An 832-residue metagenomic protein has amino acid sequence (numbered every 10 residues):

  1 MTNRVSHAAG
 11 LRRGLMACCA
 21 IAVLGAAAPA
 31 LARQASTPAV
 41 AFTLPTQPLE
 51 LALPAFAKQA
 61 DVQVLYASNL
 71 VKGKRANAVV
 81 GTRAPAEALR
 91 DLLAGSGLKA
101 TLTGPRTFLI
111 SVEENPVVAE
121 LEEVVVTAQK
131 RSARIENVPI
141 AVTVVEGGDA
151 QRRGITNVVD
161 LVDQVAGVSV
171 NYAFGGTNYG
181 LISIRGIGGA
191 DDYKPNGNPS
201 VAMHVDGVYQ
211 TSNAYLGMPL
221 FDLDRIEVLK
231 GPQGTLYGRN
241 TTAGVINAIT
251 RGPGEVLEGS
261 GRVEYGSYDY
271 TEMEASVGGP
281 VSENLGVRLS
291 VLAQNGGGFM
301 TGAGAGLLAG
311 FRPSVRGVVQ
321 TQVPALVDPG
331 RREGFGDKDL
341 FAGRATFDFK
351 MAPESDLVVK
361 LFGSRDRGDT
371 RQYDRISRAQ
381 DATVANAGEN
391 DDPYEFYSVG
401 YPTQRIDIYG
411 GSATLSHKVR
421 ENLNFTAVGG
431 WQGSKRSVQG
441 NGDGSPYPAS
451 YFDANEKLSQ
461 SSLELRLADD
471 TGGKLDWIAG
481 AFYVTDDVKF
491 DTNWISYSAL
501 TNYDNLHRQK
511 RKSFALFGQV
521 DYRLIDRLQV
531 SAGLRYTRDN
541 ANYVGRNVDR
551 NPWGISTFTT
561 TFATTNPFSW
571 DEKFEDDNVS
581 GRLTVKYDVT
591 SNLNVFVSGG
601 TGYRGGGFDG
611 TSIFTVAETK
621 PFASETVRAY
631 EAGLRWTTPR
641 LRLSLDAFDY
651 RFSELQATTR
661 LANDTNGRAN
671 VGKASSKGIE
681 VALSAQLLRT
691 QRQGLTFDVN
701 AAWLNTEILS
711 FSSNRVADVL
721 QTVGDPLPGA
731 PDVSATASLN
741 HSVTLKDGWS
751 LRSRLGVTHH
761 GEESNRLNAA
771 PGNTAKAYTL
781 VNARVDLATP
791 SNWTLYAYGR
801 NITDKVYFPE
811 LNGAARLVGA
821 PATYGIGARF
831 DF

Functional and structural regions predicted by a protein language model:
F108-E113, V158-L161, L181-S183, H204 (+4 more regions): N-terminal periplasmic accessory domains that precede and gate Gram-negative outer-membrane beta-barrel machines
E123, S412-K418, N424-G440, D588 (+4 more regions): Membrane-embedded beta-barrel scaffold of Gram-negative outer-membrane proteins
L161, D192-Y193, S200-P232: Short acidic/polar hinge/loop motifs at secondary-structure boundaries that mediate gating or recognition
E258, Y265-G296, M300-R371, S459-L463 (+3 more regions): Transmembrane beta-barrel wall of Gram-negative outer-membrane proteins
F299-G334, R371-Y397, N441-F452, F490-L506 (+5 more regions): Solvent-exposed loop segments that connect transmembrane elements
V327-W477, V484, R642-S644: Outer-membrane beta-barrel domain signature, strongest for Gram-negative TonB-dependent receptors and also present
V530, R642, D649-R651, A669-R766: Gram-negative outer-membrane beta-barrel transporters
T696, G756-N768, G772-A775, D786-F832: C-terminal beta-signal and adjacent terminal beta-strands/loops of Gram-negative outer-membrane beta-barrel proteins
